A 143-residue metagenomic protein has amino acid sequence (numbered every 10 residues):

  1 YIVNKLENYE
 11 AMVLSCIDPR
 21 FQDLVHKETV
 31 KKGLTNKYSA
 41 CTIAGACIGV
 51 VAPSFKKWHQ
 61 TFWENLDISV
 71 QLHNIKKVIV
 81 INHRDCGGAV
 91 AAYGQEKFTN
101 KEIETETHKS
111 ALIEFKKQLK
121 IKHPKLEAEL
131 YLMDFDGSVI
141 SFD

Functional and structural regions predicted by a protein language model:
Y1-V25, A44-Q60, I68-K77, G87-D143: Divalent-metal-activated hydrolytic enzyme cores
H26-G33: Short Gly/aromatic-enriched secondary-structure transition segments
L34-K37, K125-E127: A generic structural signal for alpha->beta connector loops
N36-A46: A short beta-strand-loop structural module common to alpha/beta enzyme folds
H83: Acidic/histidine-rich, metal-coordinating catalytic segments
